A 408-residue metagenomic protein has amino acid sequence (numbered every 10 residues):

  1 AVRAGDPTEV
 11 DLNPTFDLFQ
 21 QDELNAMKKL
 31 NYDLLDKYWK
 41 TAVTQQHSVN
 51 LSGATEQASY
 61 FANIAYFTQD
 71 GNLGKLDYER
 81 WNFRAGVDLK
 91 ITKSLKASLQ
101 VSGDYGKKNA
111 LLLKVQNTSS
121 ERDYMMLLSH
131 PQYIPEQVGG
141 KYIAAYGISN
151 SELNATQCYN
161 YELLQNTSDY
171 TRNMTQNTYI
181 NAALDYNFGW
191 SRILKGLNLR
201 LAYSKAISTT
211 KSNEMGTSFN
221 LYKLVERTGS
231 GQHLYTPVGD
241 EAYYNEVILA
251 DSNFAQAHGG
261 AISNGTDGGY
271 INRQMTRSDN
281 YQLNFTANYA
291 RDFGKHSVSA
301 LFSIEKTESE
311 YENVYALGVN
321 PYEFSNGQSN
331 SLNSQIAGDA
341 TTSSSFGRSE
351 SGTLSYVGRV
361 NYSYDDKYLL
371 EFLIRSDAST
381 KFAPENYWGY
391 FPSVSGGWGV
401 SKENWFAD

Functional and structural regions predicted by a protein language model:
A1, T55-K141, D169-V225, G229 (+3 more regions): Transmembrane beta-barrel strand/turn architecture of Gram-negative outer membrane proteins
A1-K75, L112-V115, S344: Residues embedded in well-ordered regular secondary structure
A4-T8, T15, R192, T266-G268 (+1 more regions): Extracellular low-complexity Ser/Thr/Asn/Gly-rich intrinsically disordered segments
P7-K28, T118-C158, S218-S263, E310-S343: Surface-exposed loop/turn segments flanking beta-strands in extracellular/periplasmic regions
L30-L35, F67-D70, N160-D169, N264-N272 (+3 more regions): Extracytoplasmic loops and strand-loop junctions of Gram-negative outer membrane beta-barrel proteins
D36-T41, T167-M174, Y270-R277, S343-S351 (+1 more regions): Short acidic-aromatic active-site loops that bind/stabilize oxyanions
T209, S329-S393: Signature of Gram-negative outer-membrane beta-barrel scaffolds
